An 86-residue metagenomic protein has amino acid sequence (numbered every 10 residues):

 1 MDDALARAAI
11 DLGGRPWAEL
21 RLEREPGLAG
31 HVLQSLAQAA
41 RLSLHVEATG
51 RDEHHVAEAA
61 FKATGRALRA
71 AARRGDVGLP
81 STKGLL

Functional and structural regions predicted by a protein language model:
M1-L86: Structural preference for solvent-exposed beta-strand-turn elements and adjacent flexible terminal/loop segments within
